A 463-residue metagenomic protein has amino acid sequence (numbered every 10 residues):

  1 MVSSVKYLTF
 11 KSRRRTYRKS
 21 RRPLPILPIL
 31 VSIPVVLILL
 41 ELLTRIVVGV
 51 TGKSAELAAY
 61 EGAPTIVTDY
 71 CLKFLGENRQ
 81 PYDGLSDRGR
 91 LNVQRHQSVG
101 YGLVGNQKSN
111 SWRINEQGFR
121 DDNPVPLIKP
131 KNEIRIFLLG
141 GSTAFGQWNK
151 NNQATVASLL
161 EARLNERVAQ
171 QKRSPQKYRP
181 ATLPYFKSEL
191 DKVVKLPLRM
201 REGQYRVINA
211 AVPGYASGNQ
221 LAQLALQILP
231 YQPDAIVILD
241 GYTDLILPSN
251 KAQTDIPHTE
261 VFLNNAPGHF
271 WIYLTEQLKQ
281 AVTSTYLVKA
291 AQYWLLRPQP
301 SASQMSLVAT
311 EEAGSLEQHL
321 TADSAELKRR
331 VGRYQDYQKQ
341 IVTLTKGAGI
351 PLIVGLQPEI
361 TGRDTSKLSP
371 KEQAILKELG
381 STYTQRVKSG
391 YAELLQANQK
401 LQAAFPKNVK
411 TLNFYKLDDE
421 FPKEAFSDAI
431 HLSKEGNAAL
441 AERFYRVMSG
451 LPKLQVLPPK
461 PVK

Functional and structural regions predicted by a protein language model:
M1-R135, N149-K150, V168-K177, Y231-Q232 (+1 more regions): N-terminal secretory targeting modules
L40-L42, K346-D364, S369-K371, V387-K423 (+2 more regions): Extracellular serine-dependent O-acyl
I114-A210, Q223, V237, P257: Serine-esterase "nucleophile elbow" of acetyl-processing enzymes
S142-F145, V212-S217, Y242-L247, E359-G362 (+2 more regions): Solvent-exposed loop/turn segments at secondary-structure junctions within structured extracellular/periplasmic domains
S142-N151, N209-G214, E326-V331, F426-I430: Second-shell loop/turn segments in exported
I228, Q232-V237: Proline-aspartate-enriched helix->loop->beta-strand connector
T243-Q396: Serine-dependent acyl-ester chemistry module
Y334, P406-K410, P422-K463: Histidine-centered active-site loop/cap adjacent to the catalytic His in serine esterases/O-acetyl transfer systems
